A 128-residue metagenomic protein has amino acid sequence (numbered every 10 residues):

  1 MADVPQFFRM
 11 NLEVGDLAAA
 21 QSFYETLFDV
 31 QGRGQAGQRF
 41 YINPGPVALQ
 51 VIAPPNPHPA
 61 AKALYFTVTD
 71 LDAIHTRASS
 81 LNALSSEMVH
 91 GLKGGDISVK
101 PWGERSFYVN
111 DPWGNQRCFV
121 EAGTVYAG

Functional and structural regions predicted by a protein language model:
M1-Q21, K62-L64, V120-G128: N-terminal beta-strand motif that seeds the catalytic metal site of vicinal oxygen chelate
N11, Q38-R39, S106: A short, glycine- and basic residue-enriched loop/turn that sits immediately adjacent to a domain's principal
E13-G15, P54, T69: Residue-level recognition of the GNAT/N-acetyltransferase active site
L17, L64-Q116: Vicinal oxygen chelate
A18-L27, F107: Conserved active-site alpha-helix within GNAT-family acetyltransferase domains
E25, Q31-G32, F40-I42, N82-L92: A generic "structured core" feature
D29-A63, Q116-E121: Conserved short beta-strand elements that form part of the metal-binding/catalytic scaffold of enzyme active sites
